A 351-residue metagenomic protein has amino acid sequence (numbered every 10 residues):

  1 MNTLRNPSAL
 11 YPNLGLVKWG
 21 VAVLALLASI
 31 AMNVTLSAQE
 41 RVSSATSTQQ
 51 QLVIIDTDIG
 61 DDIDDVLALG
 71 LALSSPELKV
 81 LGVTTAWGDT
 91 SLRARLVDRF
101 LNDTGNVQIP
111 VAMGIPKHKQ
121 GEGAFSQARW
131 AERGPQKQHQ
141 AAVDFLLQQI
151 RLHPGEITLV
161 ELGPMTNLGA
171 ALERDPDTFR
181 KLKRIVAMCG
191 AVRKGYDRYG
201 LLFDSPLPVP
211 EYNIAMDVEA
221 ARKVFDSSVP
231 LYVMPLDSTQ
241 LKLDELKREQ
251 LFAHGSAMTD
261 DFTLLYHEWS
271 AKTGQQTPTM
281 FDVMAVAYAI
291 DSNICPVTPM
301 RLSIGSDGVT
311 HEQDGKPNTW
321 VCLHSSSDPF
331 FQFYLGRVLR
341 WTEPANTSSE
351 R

Functional and structural regions predicted by a protein language model:
M1-L16: N-terminal secretory signal peptides that target proteins for export/translocation
L10, A25, T48-Q50: Short N-terminal alpha-helical targeting/association segments
W19-A31: Bacterial N-terminal signal peptides
L36-A38: Boundary at the C-terminal end of the N-terminal hydrophobic targeting segment
T46-I59, I63-R95, G134-V233, T239: Active-site histidine-anchored catalytic micro-motif
T46-Q50, I55, S91-L152, T158 (+3 more regions): Metal-dependent C-N hydrolase catalytic cores
S47-Q50, L67-S75, K79, E211-A215 (+1 more regions): Conformational coupling and interaction surfaces
R93, E122-A124, Y196-Y199, D244-L246: Short, well-ordered secondary-structure micro-motifs
